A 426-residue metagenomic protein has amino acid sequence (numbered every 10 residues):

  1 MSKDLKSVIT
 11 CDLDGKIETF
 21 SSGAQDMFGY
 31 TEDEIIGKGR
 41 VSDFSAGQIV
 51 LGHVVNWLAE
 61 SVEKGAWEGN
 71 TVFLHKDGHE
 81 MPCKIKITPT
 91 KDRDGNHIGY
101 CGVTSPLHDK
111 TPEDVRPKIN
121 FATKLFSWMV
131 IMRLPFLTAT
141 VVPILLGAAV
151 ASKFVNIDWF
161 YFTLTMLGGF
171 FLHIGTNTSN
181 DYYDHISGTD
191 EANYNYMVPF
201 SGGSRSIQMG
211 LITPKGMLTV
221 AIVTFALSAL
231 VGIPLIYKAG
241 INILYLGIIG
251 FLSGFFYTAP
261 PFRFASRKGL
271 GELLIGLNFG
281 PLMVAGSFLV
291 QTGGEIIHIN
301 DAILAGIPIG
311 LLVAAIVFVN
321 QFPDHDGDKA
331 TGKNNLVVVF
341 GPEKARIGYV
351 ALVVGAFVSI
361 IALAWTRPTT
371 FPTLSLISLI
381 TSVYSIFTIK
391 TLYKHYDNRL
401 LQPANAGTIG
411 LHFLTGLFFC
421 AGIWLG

Functional and structural regions predicted by a protein language model:
I17-E18, I35: Conserved hydrophobic beta-strand signature of PAS-family and PAS-like sensory domains
S21-A24, K333: N-terminal capping loop/helix in small sensory signaling domains highlighted by a polar->aromatic N-x2-3-F motif
A24-I36: PAS/PAS-like sensory domain cap-loop motif
E34-Q48: PAS-family sensory/regulatory domains
A46-H79: Terminal output helix/cap of sensory domains in signal transduction proteins
G95-L107: PAS-family sensory domains
F121, G203-E295: Intramembrane alpha-helical segments
Y194-Y237, L336-T370, I409-F413: Multi-pass membrane catalytic core of lipid/isoprenoid biosynthesis enzymes
